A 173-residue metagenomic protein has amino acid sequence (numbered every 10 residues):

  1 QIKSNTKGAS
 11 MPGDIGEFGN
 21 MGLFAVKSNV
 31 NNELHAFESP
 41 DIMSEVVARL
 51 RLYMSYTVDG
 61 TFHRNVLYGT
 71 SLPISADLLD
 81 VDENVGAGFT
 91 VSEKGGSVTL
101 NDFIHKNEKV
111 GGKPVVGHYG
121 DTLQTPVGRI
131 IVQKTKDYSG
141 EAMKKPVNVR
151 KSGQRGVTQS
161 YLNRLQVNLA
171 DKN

Functional and structural regions predicted by a protein language model:
Q1-G69, P73-K145, Q154-N173: Amphipathic coiled-coil heptad-repeat stalk/oligomerization helices in membrane-associated assembly and trafficking
V149-K151: Surface-exposed interaction regions enriched in Ser/Thr/Asp/Glu that occur as long low-complexity tracts or repetitive
